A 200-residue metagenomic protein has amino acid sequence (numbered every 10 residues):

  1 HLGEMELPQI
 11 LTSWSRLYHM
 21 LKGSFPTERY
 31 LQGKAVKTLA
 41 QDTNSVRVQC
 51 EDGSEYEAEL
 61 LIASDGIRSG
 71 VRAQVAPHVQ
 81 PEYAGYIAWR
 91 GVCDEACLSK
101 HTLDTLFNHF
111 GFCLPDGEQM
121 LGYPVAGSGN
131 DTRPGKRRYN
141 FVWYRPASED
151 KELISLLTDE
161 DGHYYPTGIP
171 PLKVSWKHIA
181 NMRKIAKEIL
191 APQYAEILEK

Functional and structural regions predicted by a protein language model:
H1-A96: Conserved N-terminal helical subregion
M5-P8, S13, Y18, D52-S54 (+1 more regions): Conserved FAD/dinucleotide-binding core of flavoprotein oxidoreductases
